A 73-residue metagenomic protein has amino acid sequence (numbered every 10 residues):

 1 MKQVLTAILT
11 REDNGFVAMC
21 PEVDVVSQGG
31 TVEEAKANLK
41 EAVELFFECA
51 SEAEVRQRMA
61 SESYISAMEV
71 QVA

Functional and structural regions predicted by a protein language model:
M1-L5, E33, A37-A73: Short, charged, surface-exposed hinge/linker loops at domain edges that act as mobile lids or interdomain connectors
Q3-E22: Short aromatic-glycine-(Arg/Gly/Cys) micro-motifs in beta-strand/loop hairpins
V23-V32: A short, exposed loop/beta-hairpin motif centered on an aromatic-Gly-Thr core
